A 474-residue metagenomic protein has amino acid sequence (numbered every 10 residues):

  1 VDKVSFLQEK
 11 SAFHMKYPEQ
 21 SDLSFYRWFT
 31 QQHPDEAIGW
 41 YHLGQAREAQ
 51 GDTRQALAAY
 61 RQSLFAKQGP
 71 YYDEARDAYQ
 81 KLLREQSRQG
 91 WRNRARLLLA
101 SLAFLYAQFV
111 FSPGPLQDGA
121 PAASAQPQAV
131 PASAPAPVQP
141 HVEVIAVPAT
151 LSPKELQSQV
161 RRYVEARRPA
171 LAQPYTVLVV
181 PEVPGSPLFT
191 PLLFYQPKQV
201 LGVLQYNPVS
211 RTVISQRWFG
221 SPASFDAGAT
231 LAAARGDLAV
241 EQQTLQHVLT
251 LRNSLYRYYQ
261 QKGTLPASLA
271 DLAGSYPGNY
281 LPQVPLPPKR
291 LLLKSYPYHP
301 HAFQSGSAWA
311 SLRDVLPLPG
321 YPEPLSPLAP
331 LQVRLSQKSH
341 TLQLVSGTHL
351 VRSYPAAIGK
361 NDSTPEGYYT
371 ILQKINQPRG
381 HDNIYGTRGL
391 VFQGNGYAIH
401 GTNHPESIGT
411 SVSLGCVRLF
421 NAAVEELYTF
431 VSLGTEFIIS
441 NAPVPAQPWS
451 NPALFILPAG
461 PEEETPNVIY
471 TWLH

Functional and structural regions predicted by a protein language model:
E9-K10, L43: Structural register within alpha-helical repeat arrays
A129-A239, Q260-P330: Extracellular/periplasmic head regions of type IV pilus-like filament subunits
S221-A223, Q260, H381-H474: Exported/periplasmic cell-wall-interacting domains
S311-S407, I469-H474: Gly/Pro-biased beta-strand-loop elements
